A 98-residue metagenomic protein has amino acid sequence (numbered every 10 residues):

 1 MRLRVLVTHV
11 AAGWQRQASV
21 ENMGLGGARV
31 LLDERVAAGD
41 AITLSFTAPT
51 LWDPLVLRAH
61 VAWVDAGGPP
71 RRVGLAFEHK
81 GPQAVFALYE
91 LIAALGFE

Functional and structural regions predicted by a protein language model:
M1-E98: Structured alpha-helical
